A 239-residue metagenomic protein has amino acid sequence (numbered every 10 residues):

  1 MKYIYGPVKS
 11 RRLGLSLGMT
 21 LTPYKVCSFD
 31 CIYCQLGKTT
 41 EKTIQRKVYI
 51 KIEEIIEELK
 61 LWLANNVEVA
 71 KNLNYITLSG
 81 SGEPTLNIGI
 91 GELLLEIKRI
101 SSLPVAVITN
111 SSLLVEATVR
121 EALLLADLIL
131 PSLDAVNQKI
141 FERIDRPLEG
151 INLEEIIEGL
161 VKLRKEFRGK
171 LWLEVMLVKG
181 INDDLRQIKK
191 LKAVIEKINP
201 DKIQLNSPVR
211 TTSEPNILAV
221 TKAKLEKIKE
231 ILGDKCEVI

Functional and structural regions predicted by a protein language model:
K2-L15, V26, E57, V67 (+1 more regions): Auxiliary Fe-S-binding modules of radical SAM enzymes
P7, E58, W62, I144 (+2 more regions): Residues that form generic nucleotide/phosphate-binding pockets
G14-S16, S28, L73-Y75: A common structural microfeature
P23-D30: Cysteine-centered iron-sulfur cluster-binding motifs in ferredoxin-type domains/subunits of redox enzymes
Y33-L125, K165: Conserved Radical SAM active-site core
T85-N206, R210-A219: Conserved AdoMet/S-adenosylmethionine-binding subsite of the radical SAM
